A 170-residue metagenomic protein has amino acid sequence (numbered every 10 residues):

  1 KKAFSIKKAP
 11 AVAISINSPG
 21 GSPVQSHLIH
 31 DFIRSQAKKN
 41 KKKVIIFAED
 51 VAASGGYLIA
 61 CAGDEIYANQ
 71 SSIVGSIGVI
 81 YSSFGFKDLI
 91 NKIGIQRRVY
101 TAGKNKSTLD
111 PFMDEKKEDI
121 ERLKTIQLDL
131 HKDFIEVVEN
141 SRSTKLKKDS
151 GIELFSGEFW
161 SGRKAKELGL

Functional and structural regions predicted by a protein language model:
K1-K42, V51-T144: Small-residue-centered hinge/linker elements
I45-A53, E153-E158: Glycine-rich beta-to-alpha transition loops that act as phosphate-gripper elements at the mouths of alpha/beta enzyme
E65-N69, R163, G169-L170: Short, well-structured beta-strand/strand-turn elements
F134-E167: Secondary-structure end/capping motifs
